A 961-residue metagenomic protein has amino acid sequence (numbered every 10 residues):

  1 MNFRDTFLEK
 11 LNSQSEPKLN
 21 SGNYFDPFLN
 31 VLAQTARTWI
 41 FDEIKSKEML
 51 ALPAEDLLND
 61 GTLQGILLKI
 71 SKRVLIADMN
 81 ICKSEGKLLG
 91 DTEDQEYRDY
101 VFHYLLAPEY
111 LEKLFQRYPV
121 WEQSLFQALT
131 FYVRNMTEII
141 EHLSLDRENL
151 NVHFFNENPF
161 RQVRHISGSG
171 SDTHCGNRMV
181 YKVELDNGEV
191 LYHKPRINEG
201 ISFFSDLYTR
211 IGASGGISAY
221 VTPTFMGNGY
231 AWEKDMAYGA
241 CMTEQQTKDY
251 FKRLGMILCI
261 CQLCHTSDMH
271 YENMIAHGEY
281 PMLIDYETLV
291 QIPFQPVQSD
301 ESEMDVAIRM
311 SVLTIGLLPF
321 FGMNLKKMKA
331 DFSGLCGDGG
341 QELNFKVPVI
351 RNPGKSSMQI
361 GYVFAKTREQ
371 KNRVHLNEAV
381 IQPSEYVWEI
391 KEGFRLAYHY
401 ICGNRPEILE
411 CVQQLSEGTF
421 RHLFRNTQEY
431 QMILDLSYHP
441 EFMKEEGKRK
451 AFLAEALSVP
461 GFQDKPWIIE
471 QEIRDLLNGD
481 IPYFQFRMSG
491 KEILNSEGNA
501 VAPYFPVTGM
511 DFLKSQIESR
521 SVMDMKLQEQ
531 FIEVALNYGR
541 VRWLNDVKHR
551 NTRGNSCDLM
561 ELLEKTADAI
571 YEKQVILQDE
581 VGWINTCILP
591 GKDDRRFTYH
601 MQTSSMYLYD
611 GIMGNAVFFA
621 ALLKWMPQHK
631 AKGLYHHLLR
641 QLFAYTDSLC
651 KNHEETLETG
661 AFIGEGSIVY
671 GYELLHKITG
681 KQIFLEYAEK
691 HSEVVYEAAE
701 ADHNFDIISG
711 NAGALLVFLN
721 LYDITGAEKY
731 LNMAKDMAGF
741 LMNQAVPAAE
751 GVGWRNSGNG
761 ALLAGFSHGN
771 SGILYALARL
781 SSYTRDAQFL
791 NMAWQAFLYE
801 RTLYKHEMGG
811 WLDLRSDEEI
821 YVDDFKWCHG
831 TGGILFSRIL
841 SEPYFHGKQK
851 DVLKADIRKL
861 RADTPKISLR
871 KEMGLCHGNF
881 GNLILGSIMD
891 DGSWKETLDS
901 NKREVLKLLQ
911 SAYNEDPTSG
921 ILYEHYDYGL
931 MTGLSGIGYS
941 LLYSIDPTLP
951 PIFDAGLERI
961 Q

Functional and structural regions predicted by a protein language model:
M1-R98, C336-P482: Noncatalytic N-terminal accessory/assembly modules of large enzymes
D60-S124, A128-T266, Y280: Conserved ATP-binding subdomain of kinase catalytic cores across diverse folds
D235, G239-D338: Conserved kinase catalytic-core segment
L318, V547-T552, M613-H629, S667-K681 (+5 more regions): Well-ordered alpha-helical scaffold segments within catalytic/enzyme domains
L434-I570, R779, Y783, L840-K848 (+7 more regions): Terminal, non-catalytic domain-edge segments
Y538-S605, D610, A621, W625 (+2 more regions): Low-complexity, Ser/Thr/Pro/Gly-enriched N-terminal "stalk/linker" regions
L563-V581, G633-H653, I683-H703, M733-V752 (+4 more regions): Long, well-ordered core segments of solenoidal/helical folds
D594-I612, S648-E665, E697-N711, W754-S771 (+3 more regions): Solvent-exposed loop and edge beta-strand segments that line ligand/cofactor-binding and catalytic clefts
